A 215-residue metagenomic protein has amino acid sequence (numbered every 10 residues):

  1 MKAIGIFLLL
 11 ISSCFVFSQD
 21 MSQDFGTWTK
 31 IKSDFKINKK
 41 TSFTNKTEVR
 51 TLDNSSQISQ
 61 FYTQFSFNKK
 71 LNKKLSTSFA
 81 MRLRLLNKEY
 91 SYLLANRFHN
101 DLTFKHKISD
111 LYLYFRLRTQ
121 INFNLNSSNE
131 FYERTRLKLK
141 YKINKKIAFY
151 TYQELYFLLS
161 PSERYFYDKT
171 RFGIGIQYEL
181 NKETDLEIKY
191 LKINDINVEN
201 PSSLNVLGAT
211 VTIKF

Functional and structural regions predicted by a protein language model:
M1-M21, F215: Bacterial Sec-dependent N-terminal signal peptides
Q19-A80, L85-N87: Start-of-domain marker
Q19-S22, T51-S56, N87-L93, F123-S128 (+2 more regions): Outer-membrane beta-barrel domain signature
F25-T27, S59-F61, L94-F98, N129-E133 (+2 more regions): Residues that define the transmembrane beta-barrel architecture of outer-membrane proteins
I31-F35, F65-K69, N100-F104, T119 (+3 more regions): Residues on the lipid-exposed face of transmembrane beta-strands in outer-membrane beta-barrel proteins
K40-N45, K74-F79, S109-L113, K146-F149 (+1 more regions): Repeated loop/turn-to-beta-strand initiation elements of outer-membrane beta-barrel proteins
T47-D53, M81-N87, H106-I108, T119-F123 (+3 more regions): Transmembrane beta-strands of outer-membrane beta-barrel pores
T151, P161-E163, Y167-F215: Predominantly the C-terminal beta-signal and adjacent terminal strand-loop region of outer-membrane beta-barrel
